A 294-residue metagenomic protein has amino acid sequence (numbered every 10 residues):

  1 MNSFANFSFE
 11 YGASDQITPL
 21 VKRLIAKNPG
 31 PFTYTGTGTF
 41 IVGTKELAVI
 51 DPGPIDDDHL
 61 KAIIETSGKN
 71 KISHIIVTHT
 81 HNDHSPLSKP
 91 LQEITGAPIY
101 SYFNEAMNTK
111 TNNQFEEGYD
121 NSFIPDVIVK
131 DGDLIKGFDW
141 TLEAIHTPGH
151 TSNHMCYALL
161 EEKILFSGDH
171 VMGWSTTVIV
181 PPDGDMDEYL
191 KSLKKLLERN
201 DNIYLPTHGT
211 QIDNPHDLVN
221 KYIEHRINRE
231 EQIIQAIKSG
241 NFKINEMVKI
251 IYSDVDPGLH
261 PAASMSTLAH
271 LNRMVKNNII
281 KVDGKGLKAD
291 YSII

Functional and structural regions predicted by a protein language model:
N2-S3, Q235-I294: C-terminal regulatory/interaction regions
F7, Y11-N70, C156-G168, G173: Conserved beta-strand hairpin/beta-sheet module of binuclear metal-dependent hydrolase folds, prominently
L20, I63, H208, I233 (+1 more regions): Residue-level signal for inorganic ion chemistry
I25-K27, F103, P148, H208: Residues at the C-termini of beta-strands that transition into short coil/loop
T35, P54-D139, K163: Active-site HxH/HxHxD metal-binding segment of metal-dependent hydrolases
L47-V49, P54-D56, E116-I124, L134 (+1 more regions): Metallo-beta-lactamase
T78-H84, H150, H208, H270: Histidine-centered divalent metal-coordination motifs
